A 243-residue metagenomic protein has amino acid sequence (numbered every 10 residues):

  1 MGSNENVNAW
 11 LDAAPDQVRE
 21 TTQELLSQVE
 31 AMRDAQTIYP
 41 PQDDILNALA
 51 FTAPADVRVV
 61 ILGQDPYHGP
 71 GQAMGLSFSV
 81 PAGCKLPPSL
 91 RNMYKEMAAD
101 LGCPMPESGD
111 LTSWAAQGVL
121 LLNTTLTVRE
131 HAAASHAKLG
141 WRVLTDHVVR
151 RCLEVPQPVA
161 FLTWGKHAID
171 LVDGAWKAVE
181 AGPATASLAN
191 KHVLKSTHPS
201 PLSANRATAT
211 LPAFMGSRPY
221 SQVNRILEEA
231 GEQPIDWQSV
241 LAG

Functional and structural regions predicted by a protein language model:
M1-Q36, S89, A98-D100, L126-L153 (+1 more regions): C-terminal capping/extension of enzyme domains
Y39-L46, L101-M105: Short gly/ser/thr-rich secondary-structure transition/capping motifs
L46-A55, C152-E154, D173: A short acidic-Thr-Gly-centered motif at the start of a beta-strand
T52-P106: Adenosine ribonucleotide-centric catalytic and binding domains
D56-V57, P156-P158, N190: A general structural motif
I61, L144, C152-A168: Glycine-rich anion-binding loop/nest that anchors nucleotide
Q64-D65, T124, K166, P199: Residues immediately flanking
